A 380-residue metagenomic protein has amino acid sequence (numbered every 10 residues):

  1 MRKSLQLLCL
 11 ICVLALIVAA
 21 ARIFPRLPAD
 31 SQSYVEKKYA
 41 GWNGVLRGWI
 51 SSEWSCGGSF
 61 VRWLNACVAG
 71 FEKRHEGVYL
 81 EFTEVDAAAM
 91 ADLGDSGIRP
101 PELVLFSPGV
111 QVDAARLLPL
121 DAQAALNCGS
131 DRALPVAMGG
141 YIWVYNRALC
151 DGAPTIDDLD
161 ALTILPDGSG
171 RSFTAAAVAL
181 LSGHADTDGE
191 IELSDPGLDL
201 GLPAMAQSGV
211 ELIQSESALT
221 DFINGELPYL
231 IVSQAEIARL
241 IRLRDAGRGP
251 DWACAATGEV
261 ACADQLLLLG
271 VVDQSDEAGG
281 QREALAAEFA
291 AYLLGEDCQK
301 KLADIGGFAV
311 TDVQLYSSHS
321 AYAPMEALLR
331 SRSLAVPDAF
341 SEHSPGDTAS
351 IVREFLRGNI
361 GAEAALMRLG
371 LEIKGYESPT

Functional and structural regions predicted by a protein language model:
M1-P108, Y376-T380: Conserved N-terminal structural module of periplasmic/extracytoplasmic solute-binding proteins
S52, V78-C128, P135-G140, P166-F173 (+1 more regions): Ligand-binding clamshell of periplasmic/extracellular solute-binding protein-like
L93-D95, P101-L103, A115-L149, P154-L162 (+2 more regions): A structural signal for short loop-to-beta-strand junctions that line the ligand-binding cleft of periplasmic/secreted
A125-D221: Helix-loop-helix "hinge/cap" segment bordering the ligand-binding cleft or interdomain interface
I142, R147, D160, T174-L181 (+9 more regions): Non-transmembrane alpha-helical segments in soluble domains of secreted/periplasmic/extracellular proteins
D158-L159, L267-A309: Bilobed periplasmic-binding protein/Venus flytrap-like ligand-binding cleft at the lobe interface of extracytoplasmic
Q207-Q281: Extracytoplasmic/periplasmic substrate-binding proteins
A303-E354: Long, aromatic- and glycine/proline-rich binding clefts that accommodate carbohydrate-like moieties
